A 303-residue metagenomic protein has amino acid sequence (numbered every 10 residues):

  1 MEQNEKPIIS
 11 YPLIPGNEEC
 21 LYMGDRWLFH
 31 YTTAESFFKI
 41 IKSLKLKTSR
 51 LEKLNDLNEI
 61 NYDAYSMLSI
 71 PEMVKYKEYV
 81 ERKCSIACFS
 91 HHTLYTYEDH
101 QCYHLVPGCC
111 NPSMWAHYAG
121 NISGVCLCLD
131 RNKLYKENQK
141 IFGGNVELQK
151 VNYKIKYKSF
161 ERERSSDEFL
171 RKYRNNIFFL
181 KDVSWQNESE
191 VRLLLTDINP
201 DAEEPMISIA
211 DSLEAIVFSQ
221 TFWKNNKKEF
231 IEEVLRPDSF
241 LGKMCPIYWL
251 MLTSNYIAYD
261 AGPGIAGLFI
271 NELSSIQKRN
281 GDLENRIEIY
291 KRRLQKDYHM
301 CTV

Functional and structural regions predicted by a protein language model:
M1-V303: Partner-binding and oligomerization surfaces adjacent to conserved cores of proteins that assemble macromolecular
